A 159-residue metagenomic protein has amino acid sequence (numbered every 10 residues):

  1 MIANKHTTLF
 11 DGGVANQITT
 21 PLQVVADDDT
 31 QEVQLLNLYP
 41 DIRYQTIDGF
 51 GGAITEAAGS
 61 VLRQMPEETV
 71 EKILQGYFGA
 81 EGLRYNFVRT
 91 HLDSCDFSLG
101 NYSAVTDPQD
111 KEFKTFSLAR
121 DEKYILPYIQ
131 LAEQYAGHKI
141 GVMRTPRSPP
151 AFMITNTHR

Functional and structural regions predicted by a protein language model:
I2-G13: Solvent-exposed beta-hairpin/edge-strand motifs
A15-R159: N-terminal catalytic cores of secreted or lumenal carbohydrate-active enzymes
